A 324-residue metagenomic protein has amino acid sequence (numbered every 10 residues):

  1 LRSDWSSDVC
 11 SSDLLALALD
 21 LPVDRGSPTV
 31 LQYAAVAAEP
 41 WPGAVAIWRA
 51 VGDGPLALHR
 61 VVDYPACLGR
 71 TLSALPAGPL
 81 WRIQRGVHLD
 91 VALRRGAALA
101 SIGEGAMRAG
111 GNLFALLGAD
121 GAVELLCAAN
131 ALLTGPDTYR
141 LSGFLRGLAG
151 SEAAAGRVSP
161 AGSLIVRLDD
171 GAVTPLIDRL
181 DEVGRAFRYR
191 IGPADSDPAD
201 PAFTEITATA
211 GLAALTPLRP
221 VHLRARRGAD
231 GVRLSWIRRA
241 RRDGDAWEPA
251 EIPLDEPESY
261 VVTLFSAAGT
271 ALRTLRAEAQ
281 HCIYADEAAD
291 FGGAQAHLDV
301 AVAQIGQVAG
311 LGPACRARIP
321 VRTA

Functional and structural regions predicted by a protein language model:
L1, V123-L133: Short beta-strand-centered aromatic/proline hotspots
L1-V9: Single conserved hydrophobic/aromatic residue that forms the stacking wall/gate of nucleotide- or nucleobase-binding
C10-E124, Y139-L141: Autoprocessing Asn-cyclization modules and mimics
L31-A34, A97-I102, I237-I252: Short amphipathic, basic-aromatic surface patches that mediate peripheral association with negatively charged
A50-P55, A119, L133, T263-A271 (+1 more regions): Change "in extracellular beta-sheet-rich domains … of secreted and cell-surface proteins" to "in beta-sheet-rich domains
P160-R179, A246-Q295: Recognizes extended acidic, P/S/T-rich segments that occur within or adjacent to Ig-like beta-sandwich modules
D178-D200, C282-A314: Beta-strand-rich modules
A202-W247, A309-A324: Pro/Thr/Ser/Gly-rich low-complexity, intrinsically disordered linker/stalk tracts
